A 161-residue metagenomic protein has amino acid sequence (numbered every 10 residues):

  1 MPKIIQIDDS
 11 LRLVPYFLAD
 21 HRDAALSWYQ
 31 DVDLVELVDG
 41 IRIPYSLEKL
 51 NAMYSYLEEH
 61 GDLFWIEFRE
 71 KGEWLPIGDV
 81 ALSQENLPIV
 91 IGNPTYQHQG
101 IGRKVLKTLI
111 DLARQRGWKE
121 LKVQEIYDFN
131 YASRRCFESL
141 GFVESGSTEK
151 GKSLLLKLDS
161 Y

Functional and structural regions predicted by a protein language model:
M1-A52, Y161: A short, well-structured alpha-helix characteristic of acyl/acetyltransferase catalytic modules
M53-I66: A short helix-loop-beta-strand connector motif used in the catalytic cores of GNAT acetyltransferases and, in some
W65, E73-N86: Conserved beta-strand in the GNAT
E67, N86-I101, I126-Y127: A short, internal acetyl-CoA/4′-phosphopantetheine-binding micro-motif in the GNAT/acyltransferase core
H98-A113, R134-S139: Conserved acetyl-CoA-binding loop-helix of GNAT-fold acetyltransferases
V123-R134: Conserved beta-strand-loop-alpha-helix junction that forms the acyl-donor binding cleft
E138-T148: Conserved acetyl-CoA-binding loop of GNAT-fold acetyltransferases
S147-Y161: C-terminal "cap" of GNAT-fold acetyltransferases
